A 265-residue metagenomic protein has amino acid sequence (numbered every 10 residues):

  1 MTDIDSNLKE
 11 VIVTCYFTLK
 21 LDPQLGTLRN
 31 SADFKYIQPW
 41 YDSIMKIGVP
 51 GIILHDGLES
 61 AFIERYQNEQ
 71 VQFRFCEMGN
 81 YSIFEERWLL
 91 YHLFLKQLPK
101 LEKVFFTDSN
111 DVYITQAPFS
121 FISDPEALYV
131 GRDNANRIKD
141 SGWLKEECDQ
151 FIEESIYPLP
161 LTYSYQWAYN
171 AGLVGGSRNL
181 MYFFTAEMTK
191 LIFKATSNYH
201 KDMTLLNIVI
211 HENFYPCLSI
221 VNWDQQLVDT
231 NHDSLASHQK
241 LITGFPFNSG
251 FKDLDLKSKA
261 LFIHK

Functional and structural regions predicted by a protein language model:
M1-E102, N179: N-terminal anchoring/stem segment of glycosyltransferases
T2-Q24, S82, Y91, I114-T115 (+6 more regions): Membrane-interface amphipathic segments in extracytoplasmic regions
V13-C15, I53-G57, C76-E77, T107-S109 (+4 more regions): Short His-Asn-centered micro-motif
K20-D22, S60-I63, V112-Q116, F121-S123 (+4 more regions): Short catalytic/ligand-binding loop motif for oxyanion handling, primarily in non-cytosolic enzymes, centered on
E86-F94, G142-D149, L235-T243: Short, surface-exposed amphipathic charged segments that create phosphate/polyanion-binding patches used for binding
W88-L144: GT-A fold catalytic core of metal-dependent nucleotide-sugar glycosyltransferases, centered on the diacidic
G131-E154, P158-P160, Q166: Class I SAM-dependent methyltransferase SAM-binding "motif I" and its flanking Rossmann-like core
L159-K265: Catalytic core and acceptor-binding pocket of nucleotide-sugar-dependent glycosyltransferases
